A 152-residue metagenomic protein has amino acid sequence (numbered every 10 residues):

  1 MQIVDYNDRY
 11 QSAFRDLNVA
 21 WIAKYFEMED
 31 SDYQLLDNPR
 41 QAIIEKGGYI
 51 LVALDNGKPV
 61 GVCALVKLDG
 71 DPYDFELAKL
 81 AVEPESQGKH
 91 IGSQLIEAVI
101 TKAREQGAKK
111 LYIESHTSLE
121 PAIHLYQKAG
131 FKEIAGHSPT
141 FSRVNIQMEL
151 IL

Functional and structural regions predicted by a protein language model:
M1, V62, L125-Y126, F131: Conserved hydrophobic/aromatic "anchor" residues that stabilize well-ordered secondary structure elements
D5-E85, I96-A98, K102, A135-T140 (+1 more regions): Acetyl-CoA-dependent GNAT
Y6, K109-A129, A135-L152: C-terminal "cap" of GNAT-fold acetyltransferases
K58, E83-E97, T101-Q106, T117-H124 (+1 more regions): Conserved glycine-rich acetyl-CoA-binding loop
